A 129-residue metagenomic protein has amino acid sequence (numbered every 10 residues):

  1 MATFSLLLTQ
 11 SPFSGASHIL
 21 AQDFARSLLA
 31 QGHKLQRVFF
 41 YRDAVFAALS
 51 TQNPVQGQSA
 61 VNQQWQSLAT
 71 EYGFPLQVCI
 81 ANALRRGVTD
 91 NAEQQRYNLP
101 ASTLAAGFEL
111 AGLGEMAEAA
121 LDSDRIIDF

Functional and structural regions predicted by a protein language model:
T3, L20, Y41-R42, V55-Q56 (+1 more regions): Trp/Phe/Arg-rich N-terminal binding region typifying the photolyase-homology
F4-A21, A48-N53: Short, glycine-rich nucleotide/cofactor-binding loops
Q10-P12, R42, N82: Residue-level signal for short, function-critical loop segments
S17-Q31, V38: Histidine-anchored nucleotide/phosphate-binding helix
L35-Q36, L76: Hydrophobic anchor at the start of a short beta-strand that flanks the dinucleotide cofactor-binding loop
R37-A48: Short connector loops at secondary-structure junctions
P54-A83: A glycine-rich helix N-cap at a beta->alpha junction
I80-F129: N-terminal glycine-rich phosphate/adenylate-binding segment common to multiple enzyme folds
